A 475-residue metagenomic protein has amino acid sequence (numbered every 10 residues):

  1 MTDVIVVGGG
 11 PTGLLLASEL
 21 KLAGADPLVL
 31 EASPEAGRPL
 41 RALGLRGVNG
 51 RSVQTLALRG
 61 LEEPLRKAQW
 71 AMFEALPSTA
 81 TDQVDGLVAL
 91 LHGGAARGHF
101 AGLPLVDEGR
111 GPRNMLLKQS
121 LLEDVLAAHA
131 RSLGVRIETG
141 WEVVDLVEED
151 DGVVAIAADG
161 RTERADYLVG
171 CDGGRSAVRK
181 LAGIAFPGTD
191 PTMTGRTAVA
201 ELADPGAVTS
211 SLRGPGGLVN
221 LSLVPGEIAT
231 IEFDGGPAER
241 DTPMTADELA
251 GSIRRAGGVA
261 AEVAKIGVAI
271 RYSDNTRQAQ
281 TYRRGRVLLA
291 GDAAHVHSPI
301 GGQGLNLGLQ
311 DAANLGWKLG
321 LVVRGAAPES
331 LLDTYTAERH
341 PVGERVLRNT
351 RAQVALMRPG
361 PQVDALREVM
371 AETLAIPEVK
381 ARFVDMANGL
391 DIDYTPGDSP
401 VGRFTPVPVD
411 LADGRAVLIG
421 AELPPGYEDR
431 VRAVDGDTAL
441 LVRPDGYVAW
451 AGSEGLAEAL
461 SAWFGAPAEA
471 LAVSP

Functional and structural regions predicted by a protein language model:
T2, A158-Y167, C171: Core beta-strand elements of the Rossmann-like FAD/NAD(P) dinucleotide-binding domain in flavoenzyme oxidoreductases
T2-D3, V7, S18-A23, A32 (+5 more regions): Helical substrate-recognition/capping region of FAD-dependent monooxygenase/halogenase enzymes
G13-L14: N-terminal Rossmann-fold NAD(P) dinucleotide-binding loop
K21-L45: Glycine-rich FAD pyrophosphate-binding loop
R41-H129, V224: Active-site-adjacent segment of FAD-dependent monooxygenases/related oxidoreductases
A128, Y167, C171-D274: Conserved FAD-binding catalytic core of PHBH/FMO-like flavoproteins
T139-V153: A conserved short coil-to-beta-strand element within the FAD-binding core of flavoproteins
M244-Q303, H340-V342, N349, I392 (+1 more regions): FAD/FMN-dependent oxidoreductases across multiple families
